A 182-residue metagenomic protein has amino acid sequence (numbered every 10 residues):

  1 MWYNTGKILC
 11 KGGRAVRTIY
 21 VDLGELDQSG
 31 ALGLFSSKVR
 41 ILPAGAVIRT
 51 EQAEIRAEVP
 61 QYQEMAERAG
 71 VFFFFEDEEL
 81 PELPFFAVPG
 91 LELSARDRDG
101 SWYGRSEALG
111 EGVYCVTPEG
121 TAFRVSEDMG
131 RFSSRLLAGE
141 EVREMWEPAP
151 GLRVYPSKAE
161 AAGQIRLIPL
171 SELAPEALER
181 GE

Functional and structural regions predicted by a protein language model:
G6, K11-L109, R166, L170-E182: A surface-exposed partner-binding patch
E78, V116-T117: Generic preference for well-ordered secondary structure
P81, G100-G104, G120-E127, V154 (+1 more regions): Short, surface-exposed beta-strand/loop "edge" segments at domain boundaries and coil↔beta transitions
S94, V116, V125: Hydrophobic residues at beta-strand termini and immediately following loops that shape nucleotide-binding pockets
G110-C115: Short aromatic-glycine-(Arg/Gly/Cys) micro-motifs in beta-strand/loop hairpins
E119-W146: Compact, glycine/acidic-enriched structural inserts
E141-E182: Acidic, proline/glycine-rich low-complexity IDRs
